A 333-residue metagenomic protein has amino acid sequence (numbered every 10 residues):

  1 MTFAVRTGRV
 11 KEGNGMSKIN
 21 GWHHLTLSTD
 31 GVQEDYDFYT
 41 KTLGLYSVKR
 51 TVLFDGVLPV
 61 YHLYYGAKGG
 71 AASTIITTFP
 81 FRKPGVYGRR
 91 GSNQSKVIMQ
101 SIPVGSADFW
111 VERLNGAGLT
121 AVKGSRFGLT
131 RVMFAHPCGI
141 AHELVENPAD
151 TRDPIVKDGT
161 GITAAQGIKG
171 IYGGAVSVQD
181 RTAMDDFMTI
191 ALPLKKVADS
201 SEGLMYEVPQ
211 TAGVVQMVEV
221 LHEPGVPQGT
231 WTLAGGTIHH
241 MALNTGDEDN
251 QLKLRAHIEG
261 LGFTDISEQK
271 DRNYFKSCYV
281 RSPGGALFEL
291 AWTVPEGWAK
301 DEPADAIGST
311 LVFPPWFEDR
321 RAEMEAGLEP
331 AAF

Functional and structural regions predicted by a protein language model:
F3, G15, K49-T51, P59-Y64 (+4 more regions): Vicinal oxygen chelate
A4-V5, V10: Acidic, Ala/Val/Gly-enriched low-complexity intrinsically disordered segments
S17-G85, S92-M99, A107-D108, E112 (+2 more regions): An N-terminus-focused feature that recognizes amino-terminal "leader" regions
G21-D30, Y61, R82-R113, T130-A135 (+3 more regions): Vicinal oxygen chelate
Q33-T42, S47, Q94, D150 (+4 more regions): Extended intrinsically disordered, low-complexity coil regions enriched in Ser, Thr, Gly, Ala and often Pro
D35-T40, L63, L114, G139 (+3 more regions): Conserved active-site tyrosine of GNAT-family acetyltransferases
F79-P84, K157-T160, H222-P227: Short amphipathic beta-strand starts and helix->beta connectors
A165-R255, E259-T264, S282: Surface-exposed interaction/gating patches
